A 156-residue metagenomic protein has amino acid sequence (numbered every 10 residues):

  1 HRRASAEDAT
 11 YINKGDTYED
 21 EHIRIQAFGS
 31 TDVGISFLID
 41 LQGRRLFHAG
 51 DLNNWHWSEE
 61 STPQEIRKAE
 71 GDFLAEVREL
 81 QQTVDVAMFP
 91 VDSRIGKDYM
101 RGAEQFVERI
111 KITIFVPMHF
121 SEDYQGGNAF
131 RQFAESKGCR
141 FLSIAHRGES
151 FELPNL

Functional and structural regions predicted by a protein language model:
H1, F47-G50, V86-S93, I114-S121 (+2 more regions): Active-site neighborhood of phospho(di)ester-bond hydrolases with catalytic His/Asp-centered motifs
R2-R3, I66-G71, E135-R140: Short acidic/polar alpha-helix capping motifs at helix-coil junctions
R2-R3, Y18-E19, L80, F133-S136: Short, conserved catalytic or adaptor-binding loops enriched in Gly and charged residues
E7-D16, Y99-L156: Binuclear metal-ion centers of metallo-dependent hydrolases, dominated by the metallo-beta-lactamase
D8-T83, H146-L156: Core dinuclear metal-dependent hydrolase active-site scaffold
G29-V33, S93-G96, S121-E122: Short beta->alpha connector loops
W57, G96, Q125: Conserved protein kinase catalytic core
D72-V77, G96-Q105: A short, acidic, amphipathic alpha-helical segment used as a generic capping/interface helix at domain edges
